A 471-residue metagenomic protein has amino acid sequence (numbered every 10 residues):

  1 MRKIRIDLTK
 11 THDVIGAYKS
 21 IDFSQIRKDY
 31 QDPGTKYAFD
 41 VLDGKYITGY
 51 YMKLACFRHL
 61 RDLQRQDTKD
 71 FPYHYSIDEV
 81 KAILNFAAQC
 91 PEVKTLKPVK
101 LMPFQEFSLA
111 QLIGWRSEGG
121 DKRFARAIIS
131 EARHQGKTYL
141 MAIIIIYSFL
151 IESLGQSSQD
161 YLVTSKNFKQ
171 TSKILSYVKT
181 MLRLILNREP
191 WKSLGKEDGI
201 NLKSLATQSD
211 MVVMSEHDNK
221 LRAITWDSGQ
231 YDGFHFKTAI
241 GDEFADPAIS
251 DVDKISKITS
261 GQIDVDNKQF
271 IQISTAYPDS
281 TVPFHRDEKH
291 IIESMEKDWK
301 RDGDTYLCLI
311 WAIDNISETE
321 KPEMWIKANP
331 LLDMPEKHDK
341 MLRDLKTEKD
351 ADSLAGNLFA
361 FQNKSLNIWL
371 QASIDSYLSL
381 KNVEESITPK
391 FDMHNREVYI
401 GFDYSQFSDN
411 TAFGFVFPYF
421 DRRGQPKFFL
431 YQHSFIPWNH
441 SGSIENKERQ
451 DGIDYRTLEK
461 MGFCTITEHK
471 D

Functional and structural regions predicted by a protein language model:
R2-Y399: Phosphate/NTP-binding elements of NTP-utilizing enzymes
I151-G155, F407, R422: Secondary-structure boundary elements
S215, F417-D471: Nucleic-acid-processing active sites and adjacent nucleic-acid-binding tracks, predominantly divalent metal-dependent
G261-Q269, I273, H290-G303, D409 (+1 more regions): C-terminal, active-site-flanking charged/polar segments
H394-Y419: Gly/Thr-rich phosphate-binding beta-strand-loop-beta motif of the actin/hexokinase/Hsp70
